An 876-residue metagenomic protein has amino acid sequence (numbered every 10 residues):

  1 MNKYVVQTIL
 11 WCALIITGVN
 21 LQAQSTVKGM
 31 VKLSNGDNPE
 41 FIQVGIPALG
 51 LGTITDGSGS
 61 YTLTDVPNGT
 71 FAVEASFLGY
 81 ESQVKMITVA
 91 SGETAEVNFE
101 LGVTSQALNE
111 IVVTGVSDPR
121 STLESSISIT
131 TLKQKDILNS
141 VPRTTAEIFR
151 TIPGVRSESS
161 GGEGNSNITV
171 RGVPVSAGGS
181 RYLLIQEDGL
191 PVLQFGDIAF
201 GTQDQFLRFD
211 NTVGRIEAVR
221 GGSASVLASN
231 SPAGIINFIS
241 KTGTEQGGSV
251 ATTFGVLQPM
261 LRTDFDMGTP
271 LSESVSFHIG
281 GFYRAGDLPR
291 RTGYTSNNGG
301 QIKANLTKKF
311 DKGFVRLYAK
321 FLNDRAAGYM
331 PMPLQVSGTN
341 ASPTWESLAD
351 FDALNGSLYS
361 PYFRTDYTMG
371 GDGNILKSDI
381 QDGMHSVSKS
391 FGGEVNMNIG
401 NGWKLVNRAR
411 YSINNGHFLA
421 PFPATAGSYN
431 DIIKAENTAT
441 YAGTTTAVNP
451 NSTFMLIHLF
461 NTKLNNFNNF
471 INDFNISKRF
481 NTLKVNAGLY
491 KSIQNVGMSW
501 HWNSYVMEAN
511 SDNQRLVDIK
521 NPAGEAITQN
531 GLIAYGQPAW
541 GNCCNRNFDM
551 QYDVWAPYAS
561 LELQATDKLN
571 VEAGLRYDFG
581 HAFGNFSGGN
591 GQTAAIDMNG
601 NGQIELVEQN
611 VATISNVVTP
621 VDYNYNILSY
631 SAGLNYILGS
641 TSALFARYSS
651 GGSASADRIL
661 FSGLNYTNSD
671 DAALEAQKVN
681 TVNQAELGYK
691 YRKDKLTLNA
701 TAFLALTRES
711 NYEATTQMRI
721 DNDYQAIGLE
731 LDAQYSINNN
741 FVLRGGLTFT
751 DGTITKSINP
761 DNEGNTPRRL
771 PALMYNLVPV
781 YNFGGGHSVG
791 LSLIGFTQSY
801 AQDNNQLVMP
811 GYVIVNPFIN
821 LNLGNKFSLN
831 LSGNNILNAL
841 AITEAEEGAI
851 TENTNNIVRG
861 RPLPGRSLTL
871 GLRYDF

Functional and structural regions predicted by a protein language model:
K32-P47, S76-Y80, A90, T94-L138 (+1 more regions): Short, acidic, small-residue-rich periplasmic hinge/interaction motif at the N-terminus of Gram-negative outer-membrane
I129, A146-P191: Extracytoplasmic beta-strand/coil segments of soluble accessory domains associated with Gram-negative outer-membrane
P191-R220: Short acidic/polar hinge/loop motifs at secondary-structure boundaries that mediate gating or recognition
G222-S225, I235-P270, G281-G293: Short strand-turn segments of transmembrane beta-barrel domains in outer membranes, especially the first one or two
T307-K309, F314-G392, H417-N461, R515-R546 (+2 more regions): Acidic/polar loop-and-plug regions of large Gram-negative outer-membrane beta-barrel proteins
N465-F467, T482-N503, M507-Q514, I519-E525 (+6 more regions): Structural signature of Gram-negative outer-membrane beta-barrels, strongest in the C-terminal barrel of TonB-dependent
D567, K695-E713, R719-N804, L837 (+1 more regions): Gram-negative outer-membrane beta-barrel transporters
G795-Y800, L821-F876: C-terminal beta-signal and adjacent terminal beta-strands/loops of Gram-negative outer-membrane beta-barrel proteins
